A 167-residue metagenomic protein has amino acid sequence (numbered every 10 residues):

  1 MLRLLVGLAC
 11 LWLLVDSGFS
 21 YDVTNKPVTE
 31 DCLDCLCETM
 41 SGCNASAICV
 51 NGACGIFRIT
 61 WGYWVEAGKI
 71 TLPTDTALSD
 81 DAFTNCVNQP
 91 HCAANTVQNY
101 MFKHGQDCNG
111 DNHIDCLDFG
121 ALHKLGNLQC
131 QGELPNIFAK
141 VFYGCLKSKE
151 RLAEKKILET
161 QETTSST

Functional and structural regions predicted by a protein language model:
M1-L11: Classical eukaryotic N-terminal signal peptides for Sec-dependent ER targeting/secretion, especially the positively
A9-P27, D31, E38: N-terminal signal peptide
K26-T29, V50-G52, H113-C116: Extracellular/periplasmic catalytic domains that process cell-envelope and extracellular macromolecules
P27-N44, I59, V97, F119-N127: Short, functionally critical alpha-helical segments immediately adjacent to catalytic or ligand/cofactor-binding
I48-V50, T71-L72, P135-N136: Short coil/turn segments at secondary-structure boundaries
N51-C54, R58-Y63: Eukaryote-specific detector of the first structured module of a protein
V65-C130, Y143-S148: Alpha-helical segment that forms one wall of the substrate-binding/catalytic cleft in peptidoglycan-active domains
N136-T167: C-terminal helix/juxtamembrane-tail motif
